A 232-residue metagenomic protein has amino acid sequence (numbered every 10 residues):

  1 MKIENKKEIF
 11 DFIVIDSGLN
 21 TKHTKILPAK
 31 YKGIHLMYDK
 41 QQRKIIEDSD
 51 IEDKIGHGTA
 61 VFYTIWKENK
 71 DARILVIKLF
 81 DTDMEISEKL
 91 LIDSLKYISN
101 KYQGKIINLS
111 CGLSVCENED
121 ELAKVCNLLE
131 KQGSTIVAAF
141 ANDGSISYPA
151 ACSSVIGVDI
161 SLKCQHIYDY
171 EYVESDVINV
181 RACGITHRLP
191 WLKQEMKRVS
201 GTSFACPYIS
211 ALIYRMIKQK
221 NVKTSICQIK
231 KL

Functional and structural regions predicted by a protein language model:
M1-A60, T64, E68, A72 (+1 more regions): Active-site core segment of subtilase-fold serine proteases
K2-E8, E85-N108, E119-Q132, G144-G157 (+1 more regions): Mature extracellular/periplasmic domains of secretome proteins
D16, S145-K220: Extracellular S/T/G-rich loop segment that most often corresponds to the catalytic His/Ser-adjacent loop
G18, K22, L27, K105-L109 (+1 more regions): C-terminal subdomain of the subtilisin-like protease fold in secreted/lumenal serine endopeptidases
K22-H23, M84, C116, R188: Conserved protein kinase catalytic core
E47-L113, S210: Subtilisin-like peptidase catalytic core
D50-T59, A141, K197-Y208: Gly/Ser-rich catalytic serine loop of serine hydrolases
T135-V137: Structural detector of well-ordered beta-strand residues that form the stable sheet scaffold of enzyme domains
